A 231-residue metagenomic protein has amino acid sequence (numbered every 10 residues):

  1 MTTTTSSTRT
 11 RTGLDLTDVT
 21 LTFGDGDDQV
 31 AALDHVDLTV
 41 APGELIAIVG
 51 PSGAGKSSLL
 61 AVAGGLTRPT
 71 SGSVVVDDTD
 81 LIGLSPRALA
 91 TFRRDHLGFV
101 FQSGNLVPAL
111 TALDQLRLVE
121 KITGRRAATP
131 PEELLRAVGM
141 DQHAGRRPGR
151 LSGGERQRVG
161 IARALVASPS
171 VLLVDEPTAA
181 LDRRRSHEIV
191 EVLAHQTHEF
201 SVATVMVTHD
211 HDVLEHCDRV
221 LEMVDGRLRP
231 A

Functional and structural regions predicted by a protein language model:
V30, L81-G98: ABC ATPase NBD coupling module
G64: Helix-to-loop junction immediately C-terminal to a conserved catalytic motif
G72-D80: Conserved ABC transporter NBD signature motif
R94, R146, A167, F200: Conserved signature/switch motifs of ABC ATPase nucleotide-binding domains
L110-R117: Short coil-to-helix segment of the ABC ATPase nucleotide-binding domain corresponding to the Q-loop/switch region
R147-L151, E155-Q157: Conserved ABC ATPase signature
L172-D175: Catalytic Walker B motif of ABC-type/P-loop ATPase nucleotide-binding domains
